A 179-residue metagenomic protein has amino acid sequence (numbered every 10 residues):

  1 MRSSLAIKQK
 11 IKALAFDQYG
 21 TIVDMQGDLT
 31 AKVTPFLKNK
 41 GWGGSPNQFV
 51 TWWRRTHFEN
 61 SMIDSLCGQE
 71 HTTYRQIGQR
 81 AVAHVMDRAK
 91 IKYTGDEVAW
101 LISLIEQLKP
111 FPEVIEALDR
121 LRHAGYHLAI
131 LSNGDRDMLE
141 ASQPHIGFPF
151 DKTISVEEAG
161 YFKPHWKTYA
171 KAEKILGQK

Functional and structural regions predicted by a protein language model:
M1-L5: A short, compositionally biased domain-edge/stem linker segment
I7-P112: N-terminal helical cap/lid subdomain that shapes the substrate entry/recognition surface in HAD-like hydrolases
I7-Q9, H123-Y126, I175-K179: Glycine-rich phosphate-binding loop signature in dinucleotide/nucleotide-binding domains
Q26-G27, I115, H165-W166: Conserved strand-to-helix beginnings and helix N-cap segments that scaffold or border functional pockets
P35, W52, R80, H84 (+6 more regions): Residue-level signal for well-ordered alpha-helical scaffold segments within enzymatic catalytic domains
T56, A124-G125, P149: Structured helix-beta-strand junction loops
D96-P144, T153-V156: Substrate-recognition element of Asp-dependent hydrolases with the DxDx(T/V) motif
L131, D135-K179: Substrate-recognition "cap/lid" segment bordering the active-site pocket of phosphatases
